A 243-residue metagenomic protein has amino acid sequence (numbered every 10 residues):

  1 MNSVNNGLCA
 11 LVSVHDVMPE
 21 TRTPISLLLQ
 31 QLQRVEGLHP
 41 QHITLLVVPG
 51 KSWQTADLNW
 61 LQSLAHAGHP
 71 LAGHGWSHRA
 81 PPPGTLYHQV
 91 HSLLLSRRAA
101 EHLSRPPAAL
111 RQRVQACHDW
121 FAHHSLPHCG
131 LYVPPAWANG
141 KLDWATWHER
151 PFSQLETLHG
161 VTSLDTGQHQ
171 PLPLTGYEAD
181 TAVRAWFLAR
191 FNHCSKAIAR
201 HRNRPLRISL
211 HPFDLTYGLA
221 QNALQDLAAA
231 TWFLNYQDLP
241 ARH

Functional and structural regions predicted by a protein language model:
M1-P70: Active-site beta->alpha N-cap acidic-glycine motif
N2-N5, E36-H39, Q154-L155, L210-H243: C-terminal domain-boundary segment and adjacent tail
S13-H15, T44-V48, A72-H74, Y132-V133 (+4 more regions): A cross-family glycoside hydrolase active-site/sugar-binding cleft signature
S26-Q30, Q54-S63, K141-L142, E156-G167 (+1 more regions): Alpha-helical scaffolding within the catalytic cores of extracellular/periplasmic polymer-degrading hydrolases
Q31-R34, L61-A65, W144-S153, Q225-A229: Short, surface-exposed basic-aromatic patches at helix termini and helix-loop junctions that form
P40-D143, I208: Metal-dependent polysaccharide deacetylase catalytic core of the NodB/CE4 family, i.e., the active-site-bearing domain
T146-A189, L234-P240: His/Asp/Glu-enriched short active-site or ligand-binding loop at hydrolase and phosphoryl-transfer sites
Q168-G218: A conserved mid-domain beta-alpha-beta active-site/ligand-binding segment of alpha/beta enzyme cores
